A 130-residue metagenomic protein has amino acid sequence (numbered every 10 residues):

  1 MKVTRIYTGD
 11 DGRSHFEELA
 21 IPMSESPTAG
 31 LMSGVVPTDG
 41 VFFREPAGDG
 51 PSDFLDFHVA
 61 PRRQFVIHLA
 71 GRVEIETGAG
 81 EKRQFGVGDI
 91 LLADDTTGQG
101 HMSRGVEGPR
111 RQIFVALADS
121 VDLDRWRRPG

Functional and structural regions predicted by a protein language model:
M1-T8: Short acidic, Pro/Gly- and aromatic-enriched capping/linker segments at domain boundaries
D10-F57, R110, V115-D119: A short glycine-rich, His/Asp/Glu-containing loop-to-beta-strand
P22-S24, E81, G98-Q99: A short acidic/small-residue loop/turn micro-motif
A47, G78-T96: Short acidic-glycine-tyrosine-enriched beta hairpin
P51-L55, E74, I90-L92, T96-M102: Histidine-centered metal-chelating micro-motifs
S52, F65-G86: A short beta-strand-loop-beta hairpin characteristic of the jelly-roll/cupin
L55, P61-Q64: Acidic, low-complexity intrinsically disordered segments
L91-T96, E107-L123: A short hydrophobic beta-strand segment most commonly corresponding to one strand of the jelly-roll/cupin
